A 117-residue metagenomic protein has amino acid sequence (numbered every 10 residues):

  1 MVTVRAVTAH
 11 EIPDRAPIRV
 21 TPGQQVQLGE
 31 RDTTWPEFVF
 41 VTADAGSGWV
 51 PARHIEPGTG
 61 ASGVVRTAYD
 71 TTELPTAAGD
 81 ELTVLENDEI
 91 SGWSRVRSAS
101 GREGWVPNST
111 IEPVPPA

Functional and structural regions predicted by a protein language model:
M1-A117: Src homology 3 (SH3)-mediated interaction modules
